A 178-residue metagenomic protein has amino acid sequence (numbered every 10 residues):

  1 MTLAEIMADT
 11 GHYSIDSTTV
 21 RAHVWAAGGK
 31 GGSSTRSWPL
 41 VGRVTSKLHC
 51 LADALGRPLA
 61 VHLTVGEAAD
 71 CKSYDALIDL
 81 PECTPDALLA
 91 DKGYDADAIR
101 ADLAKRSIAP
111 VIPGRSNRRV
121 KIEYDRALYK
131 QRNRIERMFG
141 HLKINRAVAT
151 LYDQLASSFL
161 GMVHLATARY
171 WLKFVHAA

Functional and structural regions predicted by a protein language model:
M1-A178: Short alpha-helical elements
